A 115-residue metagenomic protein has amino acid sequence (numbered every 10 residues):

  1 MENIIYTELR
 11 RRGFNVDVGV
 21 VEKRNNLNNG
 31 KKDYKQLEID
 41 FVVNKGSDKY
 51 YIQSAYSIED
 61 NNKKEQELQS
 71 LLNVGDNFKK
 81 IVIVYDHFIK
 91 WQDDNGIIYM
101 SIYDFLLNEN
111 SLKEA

Functional and structural regions predicted by a protein language model:
M1-A115: A cross-kingdom feature that marks ATP-driven nucleic-acid transaction machinery
